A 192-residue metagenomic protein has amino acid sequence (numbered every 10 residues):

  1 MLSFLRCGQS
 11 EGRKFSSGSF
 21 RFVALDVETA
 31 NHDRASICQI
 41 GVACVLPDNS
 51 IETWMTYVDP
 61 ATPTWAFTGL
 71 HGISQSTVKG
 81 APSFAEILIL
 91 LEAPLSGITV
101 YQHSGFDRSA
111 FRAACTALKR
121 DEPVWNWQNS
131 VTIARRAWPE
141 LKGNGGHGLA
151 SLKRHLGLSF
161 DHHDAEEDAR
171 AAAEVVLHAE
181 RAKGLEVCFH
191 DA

Functional and structural regions predicted by a protein language model:
M1-S16, H155, E166, A173-A192: Acidic two-metal-ion nuclease catalytic site recognized across multiple nuclease folds, prominently DnaQ/RNase D-T
L2-W125, E140-H163: Conserved non-catalytic scaffold segment of RNase H-like nuclease domains
F84, A169-R170: Short secondary-structure capping/turn micro-motifs that flank functional sites
D121-R135: Conserved beta-strand -> loop -> alpha-helix junction used to position metal-binding or nucleic-acid-contacting
